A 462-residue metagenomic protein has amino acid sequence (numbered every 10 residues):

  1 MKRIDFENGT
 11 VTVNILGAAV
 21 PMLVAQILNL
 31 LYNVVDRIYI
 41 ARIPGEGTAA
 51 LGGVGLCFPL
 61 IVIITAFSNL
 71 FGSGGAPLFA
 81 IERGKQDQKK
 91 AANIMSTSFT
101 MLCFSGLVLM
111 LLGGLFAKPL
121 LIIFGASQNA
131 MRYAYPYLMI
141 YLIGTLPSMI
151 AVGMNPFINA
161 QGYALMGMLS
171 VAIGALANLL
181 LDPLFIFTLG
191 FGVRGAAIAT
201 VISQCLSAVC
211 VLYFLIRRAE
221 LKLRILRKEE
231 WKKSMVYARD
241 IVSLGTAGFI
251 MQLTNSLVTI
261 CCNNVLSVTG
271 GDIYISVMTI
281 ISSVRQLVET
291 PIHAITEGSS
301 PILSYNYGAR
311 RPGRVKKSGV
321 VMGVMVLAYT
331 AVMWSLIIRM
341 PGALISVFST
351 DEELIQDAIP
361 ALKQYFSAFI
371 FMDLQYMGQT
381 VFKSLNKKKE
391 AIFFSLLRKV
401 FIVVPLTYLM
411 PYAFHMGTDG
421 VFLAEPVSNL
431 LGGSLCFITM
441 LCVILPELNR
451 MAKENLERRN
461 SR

Functional and structural regions predicted by a protein language model:
M1-A19, F79-G144, G190-G245, L303-A368 (+1 more regions): Short alpha-helical transmembrane segments in multi-pass integral membrane proteins
F6-I38, R42-E46, P59-G74, L78 (+6 more regions): N-terminal transmembrane alpha-helices
G17, I40-V62, N129-Y133, V193-R194 (+6 more regions): Interfacial/gating helices of multi-pass transporter permease domains
G17-D36, I140, G174, S203-S207 (+4 more regions): Transmembrane helical elements of multi-pass membrane transporters/channels
L23, I27, L31, V35 (+17 more regions): Generic alpha-helical transmembrane segments of integral inner-membrane proteins, especially permease/transport modules
I27, L31-G52, L121-Q128, L184-F191 (+5 more regions): Helix-terminus/linker motif at the lipid-water interface of multi-pass membrane proteins
L51-L111, S148-G167, N263, I275-S335 (+2 more regions): Small-residue-rich hydrophobic transmembrane alpha-helices
G72, Y141-N159, G167-N178, A196-V211 (+5 more regions): Short runs within selected transmembrane alpha-helices of multi-pass transporters and secretion channels
